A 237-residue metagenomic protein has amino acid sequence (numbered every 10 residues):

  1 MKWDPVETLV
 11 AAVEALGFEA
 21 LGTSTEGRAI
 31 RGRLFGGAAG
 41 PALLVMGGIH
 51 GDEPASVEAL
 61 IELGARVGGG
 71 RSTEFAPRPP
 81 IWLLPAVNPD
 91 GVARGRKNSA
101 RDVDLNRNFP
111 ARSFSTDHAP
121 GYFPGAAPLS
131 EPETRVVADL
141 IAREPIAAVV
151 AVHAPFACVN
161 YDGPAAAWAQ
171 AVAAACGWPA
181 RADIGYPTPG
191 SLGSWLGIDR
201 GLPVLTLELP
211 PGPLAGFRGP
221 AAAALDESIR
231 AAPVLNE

Functional and structural regions predicted by a protein language model:
M1-R33: Short glycine- and acidic-rich boundary segments immediately preceding or forming the N-terminal edge of structured
F18, G32, L83, V149 (+1 more regions): Conserved beta-strand scaffold positions in the cores of enzyme catalytic domains, especially in NTP/NDP-utilizing
S24-T25, G36-A38, E74-P77, N98-S99 (+1 more regions): Extracellular/periplasmic catalytic domains that process cell-envelope and extracellular macromolecules
T25-V45, I49: Acidic/His- and Gly-rich active-site-bordering loop/insert found across diverse amide/peptide-bond hydrolases
G27, L105, L207: A residue-level signal for conserved active-site and pocket-lining positions in enzyme catalytic cores
G40-L44, P54-G185: Active-site/substrate-binding loop(s) of hydrolase catalytic cores
I49, V87-P89, A154, L209-G212: Active-site metal-binding loops of divalent metal-dependent hydrolases
V159-Y161, P187-E237: Active-site-adjacent mobile loop/cap segments within catalytic or ligand-binding domains
